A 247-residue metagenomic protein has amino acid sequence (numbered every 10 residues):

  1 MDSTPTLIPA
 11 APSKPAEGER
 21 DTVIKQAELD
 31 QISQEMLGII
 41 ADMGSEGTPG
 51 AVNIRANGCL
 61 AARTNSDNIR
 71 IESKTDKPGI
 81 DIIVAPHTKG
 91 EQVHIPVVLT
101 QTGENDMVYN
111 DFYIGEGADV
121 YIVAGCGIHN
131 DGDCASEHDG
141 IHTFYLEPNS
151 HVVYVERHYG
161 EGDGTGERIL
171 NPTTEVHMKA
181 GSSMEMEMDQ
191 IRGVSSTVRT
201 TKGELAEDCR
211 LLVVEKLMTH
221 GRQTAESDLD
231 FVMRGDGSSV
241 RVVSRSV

Functional and structural regions predicted by a protein language model:
M1-T75: Short, Gly/Pro- and small/polar-rich lid/capping loops
V52-R55, A61-V247: Conserved beta-strand/loop scaffold segments within soluble protein domains that form the structured core and edges
